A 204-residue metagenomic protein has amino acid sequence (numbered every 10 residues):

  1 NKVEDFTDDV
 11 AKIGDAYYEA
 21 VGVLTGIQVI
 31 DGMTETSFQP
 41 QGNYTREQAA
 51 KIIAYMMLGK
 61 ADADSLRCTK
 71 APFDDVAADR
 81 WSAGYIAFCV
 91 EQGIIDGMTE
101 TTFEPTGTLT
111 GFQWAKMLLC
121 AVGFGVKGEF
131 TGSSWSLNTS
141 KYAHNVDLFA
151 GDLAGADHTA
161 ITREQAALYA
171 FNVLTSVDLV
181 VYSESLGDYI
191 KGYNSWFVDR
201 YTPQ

Functional and structural regions predicted by a protein language model:
N1-Y18, D31-A50, A54-A83, Q92-F112 (+2 more regions): Feature responds to low-complexity, polar/acidic, surface-exposed segments characteristic of secreted/exported proteins
V21-I30: Mature N-terminal segment immediately following signal peptide/propeptide cleavage in secreted/periplasmic
E164: Surface-exposed binding/hinge segments that line and control ligand-binding clefts or catalytic entry sites
